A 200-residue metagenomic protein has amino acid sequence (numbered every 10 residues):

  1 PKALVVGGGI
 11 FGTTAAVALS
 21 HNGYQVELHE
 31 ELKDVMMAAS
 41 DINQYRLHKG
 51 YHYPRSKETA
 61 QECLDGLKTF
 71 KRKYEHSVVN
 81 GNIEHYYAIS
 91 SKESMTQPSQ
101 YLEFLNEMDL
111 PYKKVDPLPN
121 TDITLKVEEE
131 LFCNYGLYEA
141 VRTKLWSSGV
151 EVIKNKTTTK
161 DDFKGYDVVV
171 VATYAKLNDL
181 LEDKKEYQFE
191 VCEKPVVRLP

Functional and structural regions predicted by a protein language model:
K2-E27: N-terminal Rossmann-like FAD-binding beta1-loop-alpha1 element of flavoenzymes
F11, D34, K176: Conserved Rossmann-like nucleotide-cofactor binding loop
S20-D41: Glycine-rich FAD pyrophosphate-binding loop
Y24-V26, Y112, V169: Hydrophobic anchor at the start of a short beta-strand that flanks the dinucleotide cofactor-binding loop
Q44-T121: Dinucleotide-binding Rossmann-like beta1-alpha1 core, especially the glycine-rich loop that anchors the ADP
V79-I89, P111-S148, K154: Helix-loop-beta segment of a Rossmann-like dinucleotide-binding subdomain
E129-L199: Predominantly flavin-linked oxidoreductase catalytic cores and closely associated redox partners
